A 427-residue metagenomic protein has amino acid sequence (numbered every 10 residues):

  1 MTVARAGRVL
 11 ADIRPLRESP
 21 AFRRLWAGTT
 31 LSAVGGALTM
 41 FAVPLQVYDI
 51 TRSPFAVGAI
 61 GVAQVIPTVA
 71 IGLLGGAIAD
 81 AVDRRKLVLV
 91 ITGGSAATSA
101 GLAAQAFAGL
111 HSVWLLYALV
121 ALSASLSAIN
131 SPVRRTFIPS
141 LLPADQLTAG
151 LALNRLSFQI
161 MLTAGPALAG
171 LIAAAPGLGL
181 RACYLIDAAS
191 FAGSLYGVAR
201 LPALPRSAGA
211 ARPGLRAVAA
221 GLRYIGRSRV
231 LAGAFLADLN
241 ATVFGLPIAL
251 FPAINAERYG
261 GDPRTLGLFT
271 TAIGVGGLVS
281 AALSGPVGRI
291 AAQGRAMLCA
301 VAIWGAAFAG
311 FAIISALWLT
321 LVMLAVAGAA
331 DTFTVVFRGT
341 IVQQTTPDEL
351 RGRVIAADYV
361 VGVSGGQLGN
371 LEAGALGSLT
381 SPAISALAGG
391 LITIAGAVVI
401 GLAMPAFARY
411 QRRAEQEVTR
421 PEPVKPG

Functional and structural regions predicted by a protein language model:
M1-G427: Alpha-helical transmembrane-bundle signature of multi-pass membrane transport and export proteins
